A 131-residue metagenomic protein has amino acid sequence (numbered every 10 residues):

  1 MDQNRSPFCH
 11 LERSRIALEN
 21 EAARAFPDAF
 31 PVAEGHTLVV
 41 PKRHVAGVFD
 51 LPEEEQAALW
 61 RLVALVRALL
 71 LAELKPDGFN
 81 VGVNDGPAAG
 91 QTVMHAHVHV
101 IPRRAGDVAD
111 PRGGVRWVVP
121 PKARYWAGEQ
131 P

Functional and structural regions predicted by a protein language model:
M1-P131: HIT superfamily nucleotide-processing domains
